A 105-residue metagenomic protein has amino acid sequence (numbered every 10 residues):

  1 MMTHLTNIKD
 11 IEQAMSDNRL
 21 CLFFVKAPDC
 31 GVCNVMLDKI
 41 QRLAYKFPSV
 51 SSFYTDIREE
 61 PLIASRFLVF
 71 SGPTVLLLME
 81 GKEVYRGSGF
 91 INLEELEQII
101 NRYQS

Functional and structural regions predicted by a protein language model:
M1-C21, S105: N-terminal leader/targeting and pre-domain segments
M2, D17-C21, P48, F53-Y54 (+2 more regions): Domain-level signature for proteins that mediate thiol-based redox and metal-cofactor handling
H4-L5, V25, A44, P48-L62: Thiol-based oxidoreductase modules, predominantly thioredoxin-like and allied folds used for disulfide exchange
N7-I11, E59-I63, E95: Short acidic active-site motifs
E12-R42: Local sequence-structure signature of Cys/Sec-based thiol-disulfide redox active-site neighborhoods
Q13-A14, I63-R66, I99: CheY-like receiver
F67-L76: Structural micro-motif
L77-S105: Non-catalytic, surface beta->alpha helical segment in thiol-disulfide oxidoreductase systems
